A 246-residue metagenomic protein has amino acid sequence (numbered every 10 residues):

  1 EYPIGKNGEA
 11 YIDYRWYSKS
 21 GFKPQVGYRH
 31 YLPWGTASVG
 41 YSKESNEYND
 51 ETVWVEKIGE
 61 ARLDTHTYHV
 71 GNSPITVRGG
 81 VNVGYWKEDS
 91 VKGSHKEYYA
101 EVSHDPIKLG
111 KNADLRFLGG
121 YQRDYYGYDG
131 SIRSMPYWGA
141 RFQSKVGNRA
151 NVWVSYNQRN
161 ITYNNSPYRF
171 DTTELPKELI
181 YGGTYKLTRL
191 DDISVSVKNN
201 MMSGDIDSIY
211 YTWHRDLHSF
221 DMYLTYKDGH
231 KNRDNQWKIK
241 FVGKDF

Functional and structural regions predicted by a protein language model:
E1-F246: Long, low-hydrophobicity, solvent-exposed regions enriched in small/turn-prone and acidic residues
